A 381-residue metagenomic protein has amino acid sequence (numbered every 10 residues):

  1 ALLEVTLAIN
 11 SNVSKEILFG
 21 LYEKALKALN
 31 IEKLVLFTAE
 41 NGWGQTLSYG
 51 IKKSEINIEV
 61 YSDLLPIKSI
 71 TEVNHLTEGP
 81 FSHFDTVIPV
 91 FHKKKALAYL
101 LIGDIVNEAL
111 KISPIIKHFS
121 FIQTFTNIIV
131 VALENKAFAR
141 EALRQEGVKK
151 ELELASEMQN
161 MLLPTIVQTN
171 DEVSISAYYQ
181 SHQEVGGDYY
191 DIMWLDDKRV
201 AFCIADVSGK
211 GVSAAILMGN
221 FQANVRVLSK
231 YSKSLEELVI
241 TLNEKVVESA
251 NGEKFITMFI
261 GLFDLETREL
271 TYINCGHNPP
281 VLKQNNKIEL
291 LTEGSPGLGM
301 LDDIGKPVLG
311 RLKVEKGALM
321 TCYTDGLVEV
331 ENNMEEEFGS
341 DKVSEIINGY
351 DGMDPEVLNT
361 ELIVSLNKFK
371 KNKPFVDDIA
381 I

Functional and structural regions predicted by a protein language model:
A1-L7, T126, L133, A139 (+2 more regions): Amphipathic, heptad-repeat alpha-helical coiled-coil "signal-transmission/dimerization" linkers that couple sensory
L2-I17, M161-L163, V225-S229, I346-Y350: Short regulatory/linker helices and ligand/cofactor-binding micro-motifs at input modules
L2-I9, S14-N30, L36, M158 (+3 more regions): Amphipathic alpha-helical coiled-coil segments that mediate homodimerization and allosteric signal transmission
S11-L18, D63, P114-H118, V148 (+4 more regions): The cytosolic transmitter module of two-component sensor histidine kinases
I17-F19, E23-L110, N274: GAF sensory domains
L110, V212-Y231, V314, A318-K373: Active-site-proximal, acidic helix/loop segment immediately C-terminal to a metal-coordinating Asp/Glu
K111-E134, N220, E315-K316: Amphipathic alpha-helical "output/dimerization" segments
A139, L143-T321, K371-A380: … and, occasionally, acidic/histidine-rich disordered N-termini of signaling adaptors
